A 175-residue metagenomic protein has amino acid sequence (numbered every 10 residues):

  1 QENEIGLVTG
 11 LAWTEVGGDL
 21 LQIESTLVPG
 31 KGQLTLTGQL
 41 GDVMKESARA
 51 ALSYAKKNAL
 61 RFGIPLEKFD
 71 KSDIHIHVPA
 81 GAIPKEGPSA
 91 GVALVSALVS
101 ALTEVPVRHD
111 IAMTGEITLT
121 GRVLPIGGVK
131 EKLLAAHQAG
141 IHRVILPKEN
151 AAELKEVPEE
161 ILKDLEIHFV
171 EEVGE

Functional and structural regions predicted by a protein language model:
Q1-T9, E15-E175: Peripheral, non-AAA+ core regions of ATP-driven protein-machinery
